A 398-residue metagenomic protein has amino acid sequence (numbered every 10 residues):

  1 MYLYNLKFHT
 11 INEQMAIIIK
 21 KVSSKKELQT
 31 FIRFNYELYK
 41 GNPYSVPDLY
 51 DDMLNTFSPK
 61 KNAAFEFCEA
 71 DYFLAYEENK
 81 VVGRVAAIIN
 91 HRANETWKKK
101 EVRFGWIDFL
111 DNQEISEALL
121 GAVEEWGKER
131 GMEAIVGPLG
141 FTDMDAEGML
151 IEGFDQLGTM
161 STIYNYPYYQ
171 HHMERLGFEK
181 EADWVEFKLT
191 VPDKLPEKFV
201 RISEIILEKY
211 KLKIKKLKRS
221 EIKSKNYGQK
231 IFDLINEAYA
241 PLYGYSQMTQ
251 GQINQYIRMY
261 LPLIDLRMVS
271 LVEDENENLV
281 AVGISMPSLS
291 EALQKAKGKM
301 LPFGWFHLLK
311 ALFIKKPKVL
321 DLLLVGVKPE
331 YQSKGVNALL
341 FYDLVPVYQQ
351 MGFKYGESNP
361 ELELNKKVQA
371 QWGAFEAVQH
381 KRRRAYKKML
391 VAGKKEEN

Functional and structural regions predicted by a protein language model:
L6-L28, I32, E37, K198-K225: Conserved N-terminal entry element of GNAT/NAT acetyltransferase domains
L28, H91-N94, D143-D145, K194 (+7 more regions): Flexible loop/turn segments at secondary-structure boundaries
N35-E77, V85-E95, L217-V325: A conserved beta-strand-loop-helix scaffold within acyl/acetyltransferase catalytic domains
E95-G177, A182, A296-A374: Acyl-donor binding region in acyl/amide transferases
I163-G244: Acyltransferase donor/substrate-recognition loop-hinge adjacent to the catalytic core
L189-P192, K387-K394: Short beta-strand-to-coil "C-cap" segments at the C-terminal boundary of structured domains/repeats, marking
